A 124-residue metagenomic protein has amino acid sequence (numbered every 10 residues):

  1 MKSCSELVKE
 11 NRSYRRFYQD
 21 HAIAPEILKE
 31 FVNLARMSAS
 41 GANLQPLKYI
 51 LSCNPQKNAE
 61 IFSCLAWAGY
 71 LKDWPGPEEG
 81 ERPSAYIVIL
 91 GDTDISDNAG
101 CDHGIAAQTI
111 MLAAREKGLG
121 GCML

Functional and structural regions predicted by a protein language model:
M1-K29: Specificity-determining recognition surfaces
I27, N33, M37-A106: Glycine/small-residue-rich phosphate/adenosyl-binding loop
V32, M111: Short glycine-/small-residue-rich flexible loop motifs, especially phosphate/cofactor-binding loops
L112-E116: Short hydrophobic alpha-helices that are characteristic scaffold elements of the AMP-binding
L119-C122: Conserved, well-structured core segments that form or line functional sites
